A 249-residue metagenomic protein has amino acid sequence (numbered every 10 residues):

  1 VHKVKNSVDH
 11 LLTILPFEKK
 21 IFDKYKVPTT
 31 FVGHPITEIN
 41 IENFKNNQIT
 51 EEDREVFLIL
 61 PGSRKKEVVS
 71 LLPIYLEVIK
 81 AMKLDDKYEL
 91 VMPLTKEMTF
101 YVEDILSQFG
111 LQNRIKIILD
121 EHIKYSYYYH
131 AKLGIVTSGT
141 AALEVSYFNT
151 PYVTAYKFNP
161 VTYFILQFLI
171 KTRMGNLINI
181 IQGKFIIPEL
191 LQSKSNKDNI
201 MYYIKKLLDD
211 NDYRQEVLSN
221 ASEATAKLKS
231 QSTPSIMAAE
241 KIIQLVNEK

Functional and structural regions predicted by a protein language model:
V1-K249: Nucleotide-activated sugar donor-binding and catalytic core shared by glycosyltransferases and related lipid-linked
